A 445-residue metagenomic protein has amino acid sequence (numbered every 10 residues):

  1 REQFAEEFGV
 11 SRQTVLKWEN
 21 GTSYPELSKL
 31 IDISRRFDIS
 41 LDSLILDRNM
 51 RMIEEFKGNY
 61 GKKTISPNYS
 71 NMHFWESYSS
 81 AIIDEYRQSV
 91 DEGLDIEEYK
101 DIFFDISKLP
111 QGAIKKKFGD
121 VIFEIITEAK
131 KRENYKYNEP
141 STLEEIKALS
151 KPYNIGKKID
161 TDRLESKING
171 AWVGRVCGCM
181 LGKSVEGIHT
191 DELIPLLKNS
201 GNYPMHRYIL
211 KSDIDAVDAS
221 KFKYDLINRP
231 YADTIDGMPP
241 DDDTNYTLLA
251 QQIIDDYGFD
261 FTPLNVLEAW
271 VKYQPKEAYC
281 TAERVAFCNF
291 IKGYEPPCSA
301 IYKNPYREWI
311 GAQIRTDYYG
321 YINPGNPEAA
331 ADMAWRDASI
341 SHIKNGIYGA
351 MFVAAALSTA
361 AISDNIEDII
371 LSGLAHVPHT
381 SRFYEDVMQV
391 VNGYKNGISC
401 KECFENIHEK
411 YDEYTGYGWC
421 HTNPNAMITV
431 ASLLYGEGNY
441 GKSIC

Functional and structural regions predicted by a protein language model:
R1-K17: Short alpha-helical DNA-recognition segment
S11-T14, E26, S40: Short coil turns linking two alpha-helices in DNA-binding domains
S28-S43: DNA major-groove recognition helix of helix-turn-helix/homeodomain DNA-binding modules
D47-N59, K63: Short, charged recognition helix plus adjacent turn of helix-turn-helix-like nucleic-acid-binding domains
Y60-K136: Long, charge-dense tracts
L149-T161, R284-I310, T316-G346, A350-C445: Accessory "access/gating" subregions that flank catalytic or transport cores
G187-Y224: Active-site-surrounding "flap" and adjacent substrate/cofactor-binding loops of secreted or lumenal enzymes, prototyped
